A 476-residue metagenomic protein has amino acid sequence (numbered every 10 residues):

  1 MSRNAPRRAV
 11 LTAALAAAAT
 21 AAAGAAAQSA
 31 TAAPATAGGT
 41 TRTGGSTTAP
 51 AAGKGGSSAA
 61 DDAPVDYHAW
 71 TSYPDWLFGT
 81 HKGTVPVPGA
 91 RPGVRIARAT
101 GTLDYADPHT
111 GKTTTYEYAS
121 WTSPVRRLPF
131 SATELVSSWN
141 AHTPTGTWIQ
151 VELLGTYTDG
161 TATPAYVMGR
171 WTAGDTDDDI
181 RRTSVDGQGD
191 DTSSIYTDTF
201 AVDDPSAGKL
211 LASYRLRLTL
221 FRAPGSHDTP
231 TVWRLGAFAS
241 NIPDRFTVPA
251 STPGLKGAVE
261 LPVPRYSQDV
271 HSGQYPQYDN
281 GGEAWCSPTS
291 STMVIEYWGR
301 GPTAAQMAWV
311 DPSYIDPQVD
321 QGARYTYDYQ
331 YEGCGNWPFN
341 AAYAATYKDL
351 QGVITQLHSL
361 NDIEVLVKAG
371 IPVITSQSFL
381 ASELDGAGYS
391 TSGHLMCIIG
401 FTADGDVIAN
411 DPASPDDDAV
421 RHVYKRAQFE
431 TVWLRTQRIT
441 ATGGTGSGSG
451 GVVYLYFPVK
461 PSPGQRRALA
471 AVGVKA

Functional and structural regions predicted by a protein language model:
M1-A17: N-terminal secretory signal peptides and thylakoid transit peptides that target proteins across membranes
A22-A60: C-terminal region of N-terminal signal peptides and the immediate post-cleavage residues of exported proteins
A27-S29, T219-G333, K475-A476: Active-site-adjacent structural segments surrounding the nucleophilic cysteine of cysteine proteases and isopeptidases
P64-T114, A119, R127-F130, G146 (+7 more regions): Noncatalytic regulatory segments and standalone regulatory/sensor domains
T114, S123, W309-K475: Conserved active-site-adjacent core of cysteine acyl-enzyme catalytic domains
S131-T143: A short beta-strand element within beta-rich, extracytoplasmic domains of secreted/secretory-pathway proteins
V136-S138, R215-T219, S376, C397-I399: Residues within well-ordered beta-strands of beta-sheet-rich folds
G187-K209: Signal that preferentially marks extracellular ectodomain short beta-strand elements of beta-sandwich modules
